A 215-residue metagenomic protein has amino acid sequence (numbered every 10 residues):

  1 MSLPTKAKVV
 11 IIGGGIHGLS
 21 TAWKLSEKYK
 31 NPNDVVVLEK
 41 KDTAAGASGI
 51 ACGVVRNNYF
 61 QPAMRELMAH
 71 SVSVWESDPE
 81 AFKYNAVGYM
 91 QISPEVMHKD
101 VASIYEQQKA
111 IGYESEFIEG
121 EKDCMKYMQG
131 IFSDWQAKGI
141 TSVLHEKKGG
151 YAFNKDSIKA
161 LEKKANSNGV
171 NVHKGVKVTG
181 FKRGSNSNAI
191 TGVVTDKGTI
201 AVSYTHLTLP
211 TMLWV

Functional and structural regions predicted by a protein language model:
P4, K83-Q91, K126-N168: Helix-loop-beta segment of a Rossmann-like dinucleotide-binding subdomain
T5-A7, D196-Y204: Core beta-strand elements of the Rossmann-like FAD/NAD(P) dinucleotide-binding domain in flavoenzyme oxidoreductases
V9-P32: N-terminal Rossmann-like FAD-binding beta1-loop-alpha1 element of flavoenzymes
E27-A47: Glycine-rich FAD pyrophosphate-binding loop
C52-I131, I140: Dinucleotide-binding Rossmann-like beta1-alpha1 core, especially the glycine-rich loop that anchors the ADP
K148-D196: Helical element adjacent to the flavin cofactor pocket in flavoenzyme catalytic cores
T205-T211: Conserved small/polar residues in nucleotide/adenosyl-binding loops
